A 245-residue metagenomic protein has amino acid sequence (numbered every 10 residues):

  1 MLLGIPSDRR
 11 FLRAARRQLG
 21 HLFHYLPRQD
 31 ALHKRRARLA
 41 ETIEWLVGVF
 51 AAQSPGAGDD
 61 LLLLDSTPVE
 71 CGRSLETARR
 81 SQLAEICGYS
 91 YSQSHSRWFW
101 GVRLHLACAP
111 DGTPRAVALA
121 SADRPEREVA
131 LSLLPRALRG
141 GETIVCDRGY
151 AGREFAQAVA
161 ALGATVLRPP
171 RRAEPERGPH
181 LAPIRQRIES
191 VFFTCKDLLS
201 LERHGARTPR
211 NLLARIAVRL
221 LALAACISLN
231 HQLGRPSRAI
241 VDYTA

Functional and structural regions predicted by a protein language model:
M1-A245: Short alpha-helical elements
